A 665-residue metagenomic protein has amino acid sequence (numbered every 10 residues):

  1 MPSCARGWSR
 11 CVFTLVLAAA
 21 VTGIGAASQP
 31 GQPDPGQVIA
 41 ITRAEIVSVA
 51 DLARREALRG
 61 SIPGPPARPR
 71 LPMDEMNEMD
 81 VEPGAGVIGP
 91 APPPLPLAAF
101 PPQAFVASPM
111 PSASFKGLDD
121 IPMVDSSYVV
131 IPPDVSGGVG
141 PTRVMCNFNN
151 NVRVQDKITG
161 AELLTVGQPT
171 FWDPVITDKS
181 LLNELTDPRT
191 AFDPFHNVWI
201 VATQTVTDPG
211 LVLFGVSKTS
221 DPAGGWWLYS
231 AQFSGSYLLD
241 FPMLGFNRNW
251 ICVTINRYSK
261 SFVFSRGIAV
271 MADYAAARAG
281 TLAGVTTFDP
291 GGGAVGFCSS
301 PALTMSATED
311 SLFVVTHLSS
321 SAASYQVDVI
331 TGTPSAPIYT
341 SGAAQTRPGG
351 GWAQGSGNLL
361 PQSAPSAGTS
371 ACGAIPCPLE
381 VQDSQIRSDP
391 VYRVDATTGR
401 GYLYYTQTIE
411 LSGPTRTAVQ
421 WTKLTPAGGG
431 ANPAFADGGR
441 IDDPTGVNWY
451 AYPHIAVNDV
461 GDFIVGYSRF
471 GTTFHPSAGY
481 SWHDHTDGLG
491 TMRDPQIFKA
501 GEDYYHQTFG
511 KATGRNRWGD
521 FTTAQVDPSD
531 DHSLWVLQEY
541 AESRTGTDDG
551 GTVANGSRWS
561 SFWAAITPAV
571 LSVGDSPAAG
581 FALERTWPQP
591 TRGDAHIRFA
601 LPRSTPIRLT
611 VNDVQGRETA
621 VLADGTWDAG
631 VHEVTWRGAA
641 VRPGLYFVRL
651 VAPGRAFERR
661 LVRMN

Functional and structural regions predicted by a protein language model:
P2-F13: Bacterial N-terminal signal peptides that target proteins for export
V12-G23: Bacterial N-terminal signal peptides
S28-V570: C-terminal PAP-associated
G137, A595-L601, W636: Aromatic/hydrophobic beta-strand junction motif of beta-rich domains
R153, R608-N612: Beta-strand signatures of extracellular beta-sandwich domains
G574-A600, N612-R617, P643, L661-N665: Surface-exposed, proline-anchored Ser/Thr-rich loop/turn motifs
A620-P653: Short, surface-exposed loop/turn motifs with a glycine/proline- and acidic-biased composition
R655-R659: Extracellular and select intracellular beta-sandwich modules with Ser/Thr-enriched, small-residue motifs on
